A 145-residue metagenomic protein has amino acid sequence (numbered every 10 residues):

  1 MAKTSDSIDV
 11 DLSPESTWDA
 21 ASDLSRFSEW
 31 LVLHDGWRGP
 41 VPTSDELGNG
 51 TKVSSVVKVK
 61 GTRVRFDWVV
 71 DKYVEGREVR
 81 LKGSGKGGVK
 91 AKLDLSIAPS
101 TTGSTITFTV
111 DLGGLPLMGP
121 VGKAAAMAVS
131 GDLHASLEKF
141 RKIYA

Functional and structural regions predicted by a protein language model:
M1-P42: Hydrophobic ligand-binding cavity/cleft-lining segments
K3-S5, R63-D67, V89-L93: Short, surface-exposed coil-to-beta transition loops
S7-D11, V56-K58, V69, S96: Generic structural detector for well-ordered beta-strands
E15-W18, H134, E138: Amphipathic alpha-helical segments that line or abut small-molecule/effector binding pockets and mediate allosteric
E29, R38-K86, E138-A145: Glycine-rich portal/gate segments that line the openings of hydrophobic small-molecule binding cavities
K82-A135: Beta-strand/loop substructures that line and gate deep hydrophobic ligand-binding cavities in soluble
